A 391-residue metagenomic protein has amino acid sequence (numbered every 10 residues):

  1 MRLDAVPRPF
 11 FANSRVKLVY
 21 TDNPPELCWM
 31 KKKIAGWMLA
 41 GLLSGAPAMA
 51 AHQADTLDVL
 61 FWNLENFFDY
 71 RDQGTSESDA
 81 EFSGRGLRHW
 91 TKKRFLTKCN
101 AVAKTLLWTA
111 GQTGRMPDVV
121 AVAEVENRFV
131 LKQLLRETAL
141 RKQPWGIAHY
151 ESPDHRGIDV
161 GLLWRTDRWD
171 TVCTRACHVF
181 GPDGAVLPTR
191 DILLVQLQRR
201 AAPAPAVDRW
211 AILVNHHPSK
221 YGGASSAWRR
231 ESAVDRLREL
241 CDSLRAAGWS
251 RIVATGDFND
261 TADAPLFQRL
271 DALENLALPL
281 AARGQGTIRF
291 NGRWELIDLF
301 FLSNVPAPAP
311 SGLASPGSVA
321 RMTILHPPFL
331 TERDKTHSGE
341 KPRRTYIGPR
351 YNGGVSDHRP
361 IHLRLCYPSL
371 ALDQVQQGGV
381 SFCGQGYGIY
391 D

Functional and structural regions predicted by a protein language model:
K17, N23-E26, M49-T138, A148-I158 (+5 more regions): N-terminal, active-site-proximal structural segment of metallo-dependent hydrolase catalytic domains
G36-A46: Bacterial N-terminal signal peptides
A50-A51, L187, E239-I252, D260-D391: Metal-dependent phosphoester-hydrolase catalytic domains
H52-V59, F68, R168-D170, L187-S219 (+1 more regions): Beta-strand-turn-beta hairpins that frame and shape the catalytic cleft of phosphate-ester-processing enzymes
D58-F61, D118-A123, G146-H149, V160-W164 (+8 more regions): Structural recognition of the beta-strand scaffold that forms the well-ordered cores of secreted hydrolase catalytic
V119, V125-R209: Structured beta-strand-rich core segments of catalytic domains in phosphoester-bond hydrolases
N127-F129, H155-G157, K220-G222, N259-P265 (+1 more regions): Active-site environment of divalent metal-dependent phosphoester hydrolases
H149, L193-A201, V207-Q285: Extracytoplasmic, non-cytosolic globular domains
